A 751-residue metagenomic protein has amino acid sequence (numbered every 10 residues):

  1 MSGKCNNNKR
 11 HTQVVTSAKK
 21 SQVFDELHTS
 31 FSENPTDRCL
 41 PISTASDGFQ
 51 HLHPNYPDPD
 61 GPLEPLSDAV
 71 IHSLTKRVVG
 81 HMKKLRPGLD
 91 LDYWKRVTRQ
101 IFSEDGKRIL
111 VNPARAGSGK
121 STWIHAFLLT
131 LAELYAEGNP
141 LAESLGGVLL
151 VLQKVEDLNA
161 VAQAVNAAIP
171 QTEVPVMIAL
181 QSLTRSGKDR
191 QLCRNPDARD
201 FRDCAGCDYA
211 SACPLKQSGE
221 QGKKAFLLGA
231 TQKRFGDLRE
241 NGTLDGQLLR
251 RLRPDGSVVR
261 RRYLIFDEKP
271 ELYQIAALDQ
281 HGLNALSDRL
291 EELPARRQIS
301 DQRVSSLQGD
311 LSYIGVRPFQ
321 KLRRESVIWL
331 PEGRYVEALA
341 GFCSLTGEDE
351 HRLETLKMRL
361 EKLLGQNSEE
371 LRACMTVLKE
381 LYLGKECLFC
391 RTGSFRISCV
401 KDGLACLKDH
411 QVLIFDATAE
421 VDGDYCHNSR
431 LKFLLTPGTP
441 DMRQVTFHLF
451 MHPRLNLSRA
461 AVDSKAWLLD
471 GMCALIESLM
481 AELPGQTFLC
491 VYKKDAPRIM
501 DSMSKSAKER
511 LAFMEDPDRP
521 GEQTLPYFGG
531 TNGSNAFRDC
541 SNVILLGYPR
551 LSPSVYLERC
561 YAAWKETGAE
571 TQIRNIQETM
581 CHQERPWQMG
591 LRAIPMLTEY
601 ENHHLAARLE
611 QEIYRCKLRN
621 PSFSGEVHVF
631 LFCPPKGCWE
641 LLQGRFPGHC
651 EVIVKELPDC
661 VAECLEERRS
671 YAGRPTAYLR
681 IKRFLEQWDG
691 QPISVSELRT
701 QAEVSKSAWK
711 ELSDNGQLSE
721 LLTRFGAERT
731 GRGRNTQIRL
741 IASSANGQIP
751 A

Functional and structural regions predicted by a protein language model:
G3-C5: Long, basic/Gly/Ser/Thr-rich N-terminal segments that mediate initial subcellular attachment or targeting
K9, S17-A751: ASCE RecA-like P-loop NTPase motor cores that couple ATP hydrolysis to mechanical translocation on nucleic acids
